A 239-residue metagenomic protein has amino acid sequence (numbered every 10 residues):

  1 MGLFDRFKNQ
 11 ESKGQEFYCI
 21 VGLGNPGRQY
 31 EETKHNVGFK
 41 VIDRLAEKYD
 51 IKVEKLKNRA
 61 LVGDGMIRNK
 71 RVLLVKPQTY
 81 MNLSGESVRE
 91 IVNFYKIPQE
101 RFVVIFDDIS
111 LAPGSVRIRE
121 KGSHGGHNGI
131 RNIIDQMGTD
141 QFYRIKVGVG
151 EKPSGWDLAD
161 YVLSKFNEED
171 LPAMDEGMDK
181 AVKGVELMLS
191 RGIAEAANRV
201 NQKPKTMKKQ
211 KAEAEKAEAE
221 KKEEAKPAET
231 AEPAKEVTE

Functional and structural regions predicted by a protein language model:
M1-G2, T230: Intrinsically disordered, low-complexity regions
G2-K121, R131-D135, T139-I145, K152-D157 (+4 more regions): Nucleotide and nucleotide-moiety/phosphate-recognizing core
H124: Phosphate- and other anionic-substrate recognition elements at nucleic-acid/protein interfaces
V147-G150, F166: Short, loop-centered acidic/histidine patches that primarily coordinate divalent metals
D160-G177, G184, M188: Active-site-adjacent mobile loop/cap segments within catalytic or ligand-binding domains
E232-E236: C-terminal functional modules of predominantly eukaryotic multidomain proteins
